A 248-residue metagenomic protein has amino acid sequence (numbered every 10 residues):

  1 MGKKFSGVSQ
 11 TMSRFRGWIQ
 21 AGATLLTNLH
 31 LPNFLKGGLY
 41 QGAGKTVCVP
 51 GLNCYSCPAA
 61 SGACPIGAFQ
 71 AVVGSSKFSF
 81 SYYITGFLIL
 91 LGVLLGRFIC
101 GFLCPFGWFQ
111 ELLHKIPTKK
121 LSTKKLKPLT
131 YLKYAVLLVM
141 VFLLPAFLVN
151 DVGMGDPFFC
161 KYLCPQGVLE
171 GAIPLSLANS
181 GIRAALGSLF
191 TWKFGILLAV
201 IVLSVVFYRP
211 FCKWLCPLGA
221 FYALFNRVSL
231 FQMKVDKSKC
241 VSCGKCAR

Functional and structural regions predicted by a protein language model:
M1-R248: Non-ligating segments of multi-cofactor redox enzymes
